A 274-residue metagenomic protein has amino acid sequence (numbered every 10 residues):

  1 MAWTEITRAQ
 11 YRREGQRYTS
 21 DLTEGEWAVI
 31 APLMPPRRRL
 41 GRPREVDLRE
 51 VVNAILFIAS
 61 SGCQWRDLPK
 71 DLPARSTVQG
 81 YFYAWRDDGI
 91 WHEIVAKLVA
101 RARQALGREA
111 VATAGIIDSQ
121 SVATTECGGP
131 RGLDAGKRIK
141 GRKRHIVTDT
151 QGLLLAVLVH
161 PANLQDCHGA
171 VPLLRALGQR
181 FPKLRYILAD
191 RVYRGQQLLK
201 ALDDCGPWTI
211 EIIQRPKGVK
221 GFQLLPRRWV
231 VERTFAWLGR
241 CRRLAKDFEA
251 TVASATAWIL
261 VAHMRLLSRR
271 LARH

Functional and structural regions predicted by a protein language model:
M1-H274: Short alpha-helical elements
